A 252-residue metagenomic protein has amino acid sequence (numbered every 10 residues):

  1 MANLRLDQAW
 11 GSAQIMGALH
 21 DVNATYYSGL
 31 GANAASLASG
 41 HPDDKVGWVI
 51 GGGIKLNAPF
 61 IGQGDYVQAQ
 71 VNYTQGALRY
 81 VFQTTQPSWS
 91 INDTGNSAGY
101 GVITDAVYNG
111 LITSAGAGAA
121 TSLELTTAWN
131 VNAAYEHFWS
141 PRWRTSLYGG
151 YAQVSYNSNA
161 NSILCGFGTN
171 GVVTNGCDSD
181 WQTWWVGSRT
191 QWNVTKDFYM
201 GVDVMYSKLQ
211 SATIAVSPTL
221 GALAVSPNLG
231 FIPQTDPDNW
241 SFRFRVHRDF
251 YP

Functional and structural regions predicted by a protein language model:
A2-A13, H20-D21, T235: Acidic, glycine-rich flexible loop segments
A2-L6, G52-L56, A133-H137, S188-W192 (+1 more regions): Residues on the lipid-exposed face of transmembrane beta-strands in outer-membrane beta-barrel proteins
S12-W184: Detector for outer-membrane/organellar transmembrane beta-barrel domains, recognizing the amphipathic beta-strand
A69, S188-T190, K196, M200-V204: Conserved beta-strand->loop/alpha-helix structural units within folded catalytic cores of enzymes with alpha/beta
T126-A128, Y135, R189-Q191, D203-Y206 (+2 more regions): Feature marks hydrolase-like catalytic cores characterized by long aromatic- and Gly/Pro-rich stretches
S162, V186, V225-I232, N239-R243: Replace "related TpsB outer-membrane translocases also match" with "some related outer-membrane beta-barrels such as
K196-D197, V204-V225: C-terminal beta-signal and adjacent terminal beta-strands/loops of Gram-negative outer-membrane beta-barrel proteins
D236-P252: Outer-membrane beta-barrel "beta-signal"
